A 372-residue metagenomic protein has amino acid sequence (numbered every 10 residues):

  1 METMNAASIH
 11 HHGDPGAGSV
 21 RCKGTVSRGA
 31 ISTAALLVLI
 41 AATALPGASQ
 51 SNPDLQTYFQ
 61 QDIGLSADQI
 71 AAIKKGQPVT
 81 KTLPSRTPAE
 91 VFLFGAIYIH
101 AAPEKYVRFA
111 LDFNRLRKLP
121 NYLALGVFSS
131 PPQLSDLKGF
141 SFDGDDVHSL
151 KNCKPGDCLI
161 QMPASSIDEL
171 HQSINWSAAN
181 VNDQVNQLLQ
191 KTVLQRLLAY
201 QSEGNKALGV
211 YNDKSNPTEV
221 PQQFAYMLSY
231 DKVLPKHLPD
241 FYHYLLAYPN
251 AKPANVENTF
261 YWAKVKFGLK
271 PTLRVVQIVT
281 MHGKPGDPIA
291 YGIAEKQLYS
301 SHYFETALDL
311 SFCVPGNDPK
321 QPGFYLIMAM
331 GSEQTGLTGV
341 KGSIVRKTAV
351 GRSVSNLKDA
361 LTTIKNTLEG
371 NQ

Functional and structural regions predicted by a protein language model:
M1-S27: N-terminal secretory signal peptides that target proteins for export/translocation
A30-T43: Bacterial N-terminal signal peptides
L45-S49: Sec/Tat signal peptide C-region and signal peptidase I cleavage site
Q50-I99, P103-K105, R115-L116, P120-Q372: Terminal "cap-and-tail" regions of soluble proteins that handle hydrophobic small molecules
R108-F109: Generic alpha-helical secondary-structure signal
